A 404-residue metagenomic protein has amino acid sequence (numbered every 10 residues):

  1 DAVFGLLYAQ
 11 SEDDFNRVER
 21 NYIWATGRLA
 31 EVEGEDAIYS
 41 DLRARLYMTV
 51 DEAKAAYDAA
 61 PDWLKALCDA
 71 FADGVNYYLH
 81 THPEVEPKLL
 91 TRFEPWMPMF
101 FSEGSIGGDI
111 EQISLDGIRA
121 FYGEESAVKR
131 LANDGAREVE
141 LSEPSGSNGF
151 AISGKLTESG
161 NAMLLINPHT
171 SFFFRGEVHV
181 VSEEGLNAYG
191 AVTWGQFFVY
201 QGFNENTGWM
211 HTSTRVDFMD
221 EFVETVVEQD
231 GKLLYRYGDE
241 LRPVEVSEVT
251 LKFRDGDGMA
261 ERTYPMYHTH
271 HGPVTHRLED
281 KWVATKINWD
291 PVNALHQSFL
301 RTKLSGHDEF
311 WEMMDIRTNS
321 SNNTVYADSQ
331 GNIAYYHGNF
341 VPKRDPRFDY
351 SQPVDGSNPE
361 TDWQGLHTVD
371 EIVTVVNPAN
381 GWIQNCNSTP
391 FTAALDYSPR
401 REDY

Functional and structural regions predicted by a protein language model:
D1, V75, N167, W209 (+3 more regions): Conserved structural-core and active-site-/substrate-pathway-adjacent residues in large, well-folded domains of enzymes
D1-R175, E183-G185, G190-F198: Substrate-recognition/specificity elements adjacent to catalytic centers across diverse enzyme folds
F4, G160-M163, F172-G176, V181 (+11 more regions): Short helix/loop capping segments that flank catalytic or ligand/cofactor-binding pockets
G104, T275-H296: Conserved, charged catalytic cores of large soluble enzymes
S105-S114, V178-E183, R215-F218, E224-D230 (+2 more regions): Short secondary-structure boundary/capping segments
N187-A188, T193-G258, F299-K303: Compact, glycine/acidic-enriched structural inserts
A188-G190, N319-Y404: Hydrophobic alpha-helical segments
D290-L295, T302-T318, Y397-Y404: Ordered core of a single globular domain
